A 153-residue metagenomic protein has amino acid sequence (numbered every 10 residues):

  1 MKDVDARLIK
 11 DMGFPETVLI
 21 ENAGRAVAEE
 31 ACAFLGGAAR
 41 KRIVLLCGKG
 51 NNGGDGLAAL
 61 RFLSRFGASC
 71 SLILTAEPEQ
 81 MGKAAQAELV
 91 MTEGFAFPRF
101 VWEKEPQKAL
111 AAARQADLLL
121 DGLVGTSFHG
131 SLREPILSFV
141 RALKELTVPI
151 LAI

Functional and structural regions predicted by a protein language model:
M1-V44: An N-terminal, well-structured beta->alpha segment
G36-I153: Glycine-rich phosphate/dinucleotide-binding loop and adjoining beta-alpha-beta core of small-molecule
